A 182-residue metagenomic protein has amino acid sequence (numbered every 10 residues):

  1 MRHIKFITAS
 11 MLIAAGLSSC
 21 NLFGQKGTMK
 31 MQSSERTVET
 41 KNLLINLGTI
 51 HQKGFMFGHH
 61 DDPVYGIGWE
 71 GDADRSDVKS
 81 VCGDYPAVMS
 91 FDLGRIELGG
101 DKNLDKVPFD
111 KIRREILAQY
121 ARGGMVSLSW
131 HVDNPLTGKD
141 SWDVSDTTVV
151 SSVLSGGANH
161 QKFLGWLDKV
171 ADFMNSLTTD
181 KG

Functional and structural regions predicted by a protein language model:
M1-T8: Bacterial N-terminal signal peptides that target proteins for export
T8, T28, T37-T40, T49 (+4 more regions): Residue-identity detector for threonine
S18-S19: C-terminal motif of bacterial Sec signal peptides marking the signal peptidase cleavage site
F23-G94, G99-K106: N-terminal module-boundary/linker segments of secreted carbohydrate-active enzymes
G94, L98-G182: Substrate-binding cleft of extracellular glycoside hydrolase catalytic domains
